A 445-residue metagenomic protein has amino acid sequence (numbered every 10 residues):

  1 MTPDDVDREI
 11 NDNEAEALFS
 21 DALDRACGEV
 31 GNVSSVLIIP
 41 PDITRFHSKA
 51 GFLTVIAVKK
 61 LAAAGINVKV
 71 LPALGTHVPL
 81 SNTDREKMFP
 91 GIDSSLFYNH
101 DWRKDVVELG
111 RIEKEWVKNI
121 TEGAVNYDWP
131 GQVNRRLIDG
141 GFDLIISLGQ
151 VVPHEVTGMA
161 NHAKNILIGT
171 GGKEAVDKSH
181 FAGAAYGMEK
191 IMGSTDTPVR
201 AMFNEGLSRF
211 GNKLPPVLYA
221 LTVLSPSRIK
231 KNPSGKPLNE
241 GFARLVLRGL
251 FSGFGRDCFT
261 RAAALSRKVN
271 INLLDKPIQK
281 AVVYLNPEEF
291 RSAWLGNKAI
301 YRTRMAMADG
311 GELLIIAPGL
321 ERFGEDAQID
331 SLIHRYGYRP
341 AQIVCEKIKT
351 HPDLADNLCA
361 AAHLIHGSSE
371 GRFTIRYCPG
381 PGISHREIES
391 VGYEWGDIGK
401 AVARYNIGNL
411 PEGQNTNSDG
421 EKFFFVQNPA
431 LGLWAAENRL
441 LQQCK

Functional and structural regions predicted by a protein language model:
M1-L18: N-terminal amphipathic/basic leader segments beginning at the initiator methionine
E16, S20, E370-K445: Extended hydrophobic packing segments that form well-structured cores
S20-L37, A62-A64, G140-G141, L214 (+2 more regions): Glycine-rich phosphate/diphosphate-binding loops that line cofactor/substrate pockets in enzymes
S35-H47, K69-G75, S147-G149, A281-Y284: Short glycine-rich or small-residue beta-strand-to-loop segments that form or flank ligand, phosphate, metal/Fe-S
R45-G65, G296-M307: Histidine-anchored nucleotide/phosphate-binding helix
I66-T76, A220, E312-P318, I375-C378: Short internal beta-strands
Y98-L274, M305: Conserved, well-structured core segments that form the ligand-binding/active-site neighborhood of functional domains
F290-H385: C-terminal catalytic subdomain
